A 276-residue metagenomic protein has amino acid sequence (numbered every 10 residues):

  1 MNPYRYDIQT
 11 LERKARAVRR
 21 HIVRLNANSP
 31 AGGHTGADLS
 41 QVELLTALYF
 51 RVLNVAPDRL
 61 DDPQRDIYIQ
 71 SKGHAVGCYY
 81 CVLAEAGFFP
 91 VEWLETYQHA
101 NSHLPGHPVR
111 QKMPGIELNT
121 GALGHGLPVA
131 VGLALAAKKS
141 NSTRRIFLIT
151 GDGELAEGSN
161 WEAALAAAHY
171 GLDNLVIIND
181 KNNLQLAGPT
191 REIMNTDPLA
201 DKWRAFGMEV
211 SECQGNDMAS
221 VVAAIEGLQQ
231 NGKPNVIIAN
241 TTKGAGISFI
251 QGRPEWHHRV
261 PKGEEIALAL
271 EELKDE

Functional and structural regions predicted by a protein language model:
M1-T10: Non-catalytic, mobile gating and regulatory segments of ester bond hydrolases
K14-G32, D180-N182: N-terminal capping segment at the start of a domain
R19-I22, N26, Y49-A56, L83-G87 (+4 more regions): Structural signal for hydrophobic packing residues in well-ordered secondary-structure cores of soluble enzyme domains
S29, L39-H169: Cofactor-binding active-site loop characterized by glycine-rich and histidine/acidic residues
E43, H74-A75, N182-N183, D217 (+1 more regions): Glycine-rich beta-alpha junction loops
Y80-C81, V109, S159-W161, A187-R191 (+1 more regions): Short acidic, glycine/serine/threonine-rich loops at helix termini
G115, N119-Q229: Thiamine diphosphate
M218, V222-E276: Glycine/aspartate-rich loop-and-adjacent alpha/beta segment that forms the canonical ThDP
